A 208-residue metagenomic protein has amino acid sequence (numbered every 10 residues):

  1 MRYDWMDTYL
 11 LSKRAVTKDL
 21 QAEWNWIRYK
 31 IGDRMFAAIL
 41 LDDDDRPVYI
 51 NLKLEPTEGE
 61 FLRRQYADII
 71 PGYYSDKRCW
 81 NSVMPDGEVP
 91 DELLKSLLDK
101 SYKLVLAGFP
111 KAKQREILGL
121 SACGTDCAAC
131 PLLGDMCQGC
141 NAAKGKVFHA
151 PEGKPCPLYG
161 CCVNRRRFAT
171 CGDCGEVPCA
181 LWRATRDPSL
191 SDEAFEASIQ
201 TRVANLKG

Functional and structural regions predicted by a protein language model:
M1-S121, D135, E152-P155, C179 (+1 more regions): Charge-dense, helix-prone N-terminal extensions
G119-T185: Cysteine-cluster motifs in flexible loop/terminal segments that predominantly coordinate metals
